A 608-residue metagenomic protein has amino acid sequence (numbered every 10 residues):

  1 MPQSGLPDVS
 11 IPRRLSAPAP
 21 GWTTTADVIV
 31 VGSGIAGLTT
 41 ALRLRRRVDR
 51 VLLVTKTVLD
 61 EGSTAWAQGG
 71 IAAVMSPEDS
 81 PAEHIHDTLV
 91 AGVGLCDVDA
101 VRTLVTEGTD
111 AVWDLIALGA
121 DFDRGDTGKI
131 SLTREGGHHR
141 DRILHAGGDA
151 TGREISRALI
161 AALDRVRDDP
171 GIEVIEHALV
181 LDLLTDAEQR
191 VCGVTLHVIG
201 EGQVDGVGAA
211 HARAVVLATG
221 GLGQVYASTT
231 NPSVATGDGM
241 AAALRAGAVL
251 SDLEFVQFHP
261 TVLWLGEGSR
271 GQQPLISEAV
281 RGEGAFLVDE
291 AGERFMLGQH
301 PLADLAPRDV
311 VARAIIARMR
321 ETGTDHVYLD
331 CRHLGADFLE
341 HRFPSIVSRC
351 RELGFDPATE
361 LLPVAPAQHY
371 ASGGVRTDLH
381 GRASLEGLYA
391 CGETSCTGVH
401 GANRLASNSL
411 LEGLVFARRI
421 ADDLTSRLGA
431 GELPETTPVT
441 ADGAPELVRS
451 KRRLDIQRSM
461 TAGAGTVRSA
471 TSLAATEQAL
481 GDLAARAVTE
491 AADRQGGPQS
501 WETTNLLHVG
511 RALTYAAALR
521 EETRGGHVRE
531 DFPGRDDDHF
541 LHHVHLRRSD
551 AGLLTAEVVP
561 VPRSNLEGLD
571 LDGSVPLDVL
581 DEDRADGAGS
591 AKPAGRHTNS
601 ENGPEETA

Functional and structural regions predicted by a protein language model:
Q3-I11, S16-A26, I35, R43 (+13 more regions): Glycine- and aromatic-enriched mobile tails/lids
T23-A26, G202-A214, S384-G387: Core beta-strand elements of the Rossmann-like FAD/NAD(P) dinucleotide-binding domain in flavoenzyme oxidoreductases
D49-T55, D252: Short beta-strand "acidic-cap" motif of Rossmann-like dinucleotide-binding folds
T57-L89, V93, P260-T261, G271: Conserved N-terminal glycine-rich FAD pyrophosphate-binding loop of Rossmann-like flavoproteins
A91-S131: Rossmann-like flavin
C96-T109, I143-A161, I175, T229-G237 (+2 more regions): Short beta-strand to alpha-helix junction loop
A117-G206, A218, V262-G266: Conserved redox-cofactor binding core of oxidoreductases
A242, A248-E360, D423-G429: An anion/pyrophosphate-binding glycine-rich loop and adjacent beta-alpha core in soluble alpha-beta enzymes
